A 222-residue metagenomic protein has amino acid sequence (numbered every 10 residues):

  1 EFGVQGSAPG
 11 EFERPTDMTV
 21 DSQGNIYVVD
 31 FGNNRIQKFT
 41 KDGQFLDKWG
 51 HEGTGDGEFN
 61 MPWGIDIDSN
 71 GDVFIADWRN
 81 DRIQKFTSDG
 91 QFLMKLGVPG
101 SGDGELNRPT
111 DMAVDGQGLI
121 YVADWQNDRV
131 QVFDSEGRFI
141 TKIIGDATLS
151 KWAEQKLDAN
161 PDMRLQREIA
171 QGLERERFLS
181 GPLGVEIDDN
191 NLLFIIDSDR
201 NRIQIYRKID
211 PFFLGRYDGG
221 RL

Functional and structural regions predicted by a protein language model:
E1-L222: Eukaryotic scaffold repeat domains enriched in small/polar residues
